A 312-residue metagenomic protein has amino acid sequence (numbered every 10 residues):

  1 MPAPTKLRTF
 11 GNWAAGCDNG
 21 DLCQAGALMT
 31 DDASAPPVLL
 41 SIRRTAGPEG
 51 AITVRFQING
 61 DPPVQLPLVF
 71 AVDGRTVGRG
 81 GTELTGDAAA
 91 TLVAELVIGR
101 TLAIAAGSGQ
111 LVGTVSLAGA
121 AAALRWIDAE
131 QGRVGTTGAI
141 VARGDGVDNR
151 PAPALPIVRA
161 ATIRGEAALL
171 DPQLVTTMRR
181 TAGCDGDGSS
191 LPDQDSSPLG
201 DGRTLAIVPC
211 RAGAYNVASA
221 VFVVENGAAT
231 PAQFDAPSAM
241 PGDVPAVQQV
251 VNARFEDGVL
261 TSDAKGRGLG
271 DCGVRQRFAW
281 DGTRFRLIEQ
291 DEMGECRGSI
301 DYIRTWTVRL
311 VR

Functional and structural regions predicted by a protein language model:
M1-D187, D193-S196, G200-R203, A214-A220: A generic "folded-domain core" signal
G16-D18, L22-Q24, G183-D185, P209-R211 (+3 more regions): Sequence contexts marking disulfide-bonded cysteines in secreted/extracellular proteins
L22-C23, E49-I52, T204, A229 (+2 more regions): Hydrophobic residues embedded in beta-strands of well-ordered beta-sheets
A27-L28, F56-Q57, A206-R211, T261-R267: Short beta-strand segments that buttress and anchor functional surface loops
C184-S189, A218-Q249: Central antiparallel beta-sheet cores of small beta-barrel/beta-sandwich binding domains
L199-P209, V221, R254-A264: Acidic/hydrophobic-patterned starts of short beta strands in beta-sheet-rich repeat architectures
A214-F222, G270-Q276: Structural motif
A232-R312: Short aromatic loop motif centered on NTY/YTY
